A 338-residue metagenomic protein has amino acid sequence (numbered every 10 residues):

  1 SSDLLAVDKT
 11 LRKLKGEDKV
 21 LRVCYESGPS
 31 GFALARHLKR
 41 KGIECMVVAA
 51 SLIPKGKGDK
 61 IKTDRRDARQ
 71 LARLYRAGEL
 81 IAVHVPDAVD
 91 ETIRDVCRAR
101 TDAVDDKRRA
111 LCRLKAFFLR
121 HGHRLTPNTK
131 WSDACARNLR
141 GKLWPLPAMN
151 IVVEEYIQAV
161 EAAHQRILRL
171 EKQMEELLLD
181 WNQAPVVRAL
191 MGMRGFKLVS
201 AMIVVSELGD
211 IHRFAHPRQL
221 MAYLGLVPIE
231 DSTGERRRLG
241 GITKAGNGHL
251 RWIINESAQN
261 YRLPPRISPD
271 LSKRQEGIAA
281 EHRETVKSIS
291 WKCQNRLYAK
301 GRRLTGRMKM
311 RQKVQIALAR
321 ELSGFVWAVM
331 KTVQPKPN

Functional and structural regions predicted by a protein language model:
S1-N338: A detector of single, family-specific signature residues that are central to catalytic or substrate-handling motifs
